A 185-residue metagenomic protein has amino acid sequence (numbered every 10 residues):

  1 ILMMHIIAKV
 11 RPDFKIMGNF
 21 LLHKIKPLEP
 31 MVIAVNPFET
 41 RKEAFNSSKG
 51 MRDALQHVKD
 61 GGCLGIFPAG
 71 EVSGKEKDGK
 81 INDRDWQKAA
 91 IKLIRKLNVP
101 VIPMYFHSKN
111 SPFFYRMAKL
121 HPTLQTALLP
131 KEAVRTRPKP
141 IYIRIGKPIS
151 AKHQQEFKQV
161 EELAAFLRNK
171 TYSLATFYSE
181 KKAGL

Functional and structural regions predicted by a protein language model:
I1-A44: Catalytic core of membrane glycerolipid acyltransferases/transacylases, capturing the structured, soluble-facing
S48-L185: Non-catalytic C-terminal accessory region of glycerolipid acyltransferases and related lyso-lipid remodeling enzymes
